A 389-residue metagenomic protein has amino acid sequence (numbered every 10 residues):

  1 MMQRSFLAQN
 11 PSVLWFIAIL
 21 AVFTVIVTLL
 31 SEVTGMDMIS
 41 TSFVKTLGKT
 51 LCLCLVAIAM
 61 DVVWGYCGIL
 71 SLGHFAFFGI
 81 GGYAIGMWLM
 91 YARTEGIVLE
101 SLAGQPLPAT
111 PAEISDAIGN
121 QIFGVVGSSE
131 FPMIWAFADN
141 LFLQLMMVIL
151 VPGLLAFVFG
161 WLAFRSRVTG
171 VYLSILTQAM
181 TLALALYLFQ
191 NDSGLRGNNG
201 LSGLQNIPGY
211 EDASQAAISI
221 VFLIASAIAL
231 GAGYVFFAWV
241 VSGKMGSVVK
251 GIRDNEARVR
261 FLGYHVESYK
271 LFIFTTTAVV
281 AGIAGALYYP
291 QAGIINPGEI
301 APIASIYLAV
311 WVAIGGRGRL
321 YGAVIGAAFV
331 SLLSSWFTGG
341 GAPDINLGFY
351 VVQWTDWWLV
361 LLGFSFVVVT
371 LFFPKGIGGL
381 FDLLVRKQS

Functional and structural regions predicted by a protein language model:
M1-S389: Transmembrane alpha-helices and adjacent helix-loop boundaries
